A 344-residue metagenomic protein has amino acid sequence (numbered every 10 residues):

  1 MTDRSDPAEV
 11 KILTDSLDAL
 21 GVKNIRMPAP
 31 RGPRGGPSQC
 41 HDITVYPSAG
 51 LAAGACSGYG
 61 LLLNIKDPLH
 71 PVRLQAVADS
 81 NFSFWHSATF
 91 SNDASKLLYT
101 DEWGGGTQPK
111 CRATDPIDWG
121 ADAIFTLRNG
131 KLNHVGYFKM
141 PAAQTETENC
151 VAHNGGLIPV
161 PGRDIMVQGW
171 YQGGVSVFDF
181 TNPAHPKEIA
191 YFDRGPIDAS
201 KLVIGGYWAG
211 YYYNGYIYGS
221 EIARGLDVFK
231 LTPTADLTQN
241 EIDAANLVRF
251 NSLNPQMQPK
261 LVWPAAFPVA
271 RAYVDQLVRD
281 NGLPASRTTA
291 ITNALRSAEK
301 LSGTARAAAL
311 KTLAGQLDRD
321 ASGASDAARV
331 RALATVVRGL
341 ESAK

Functional and structural regions predicted by a protein language model:
M1-L277, N293: Feature marking well-ordered beta-strand scaffolds used for ligand recognition
N240-K344: Soluble extracellular-acting proteins and domains
